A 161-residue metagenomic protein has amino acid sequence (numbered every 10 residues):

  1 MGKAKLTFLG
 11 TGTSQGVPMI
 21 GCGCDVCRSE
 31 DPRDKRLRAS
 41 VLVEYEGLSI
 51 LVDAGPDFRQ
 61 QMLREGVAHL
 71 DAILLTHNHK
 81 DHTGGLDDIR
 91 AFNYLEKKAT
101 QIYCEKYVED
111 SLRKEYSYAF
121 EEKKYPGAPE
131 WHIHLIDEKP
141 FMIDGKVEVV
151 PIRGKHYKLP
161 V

Functional and structural regions predicted by a protein language model:
M1-V161: Binuclear metal-dependent hydrolase catalytic cores
